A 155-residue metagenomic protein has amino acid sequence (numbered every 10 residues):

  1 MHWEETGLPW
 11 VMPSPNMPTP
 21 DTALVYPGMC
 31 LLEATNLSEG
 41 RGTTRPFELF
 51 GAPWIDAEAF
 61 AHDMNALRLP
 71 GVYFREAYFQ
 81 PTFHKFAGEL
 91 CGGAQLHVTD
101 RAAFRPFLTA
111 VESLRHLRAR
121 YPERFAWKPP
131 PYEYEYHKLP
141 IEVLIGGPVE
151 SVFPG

Functional and structural regions predicted by a protein language model:
M1-M29: Conserved anion/nucleotide-ligand pocket segment
A23-E33, R75-T82: A general structural motif
L32-S38, K138-E142: Noncatalytic linker/hinge segments flanking ATPase motor cores
A34-R41, F83-E89: Short, flexible, solvent-exposed loop/turn segments with mixed acidic/basic and small polar residues
G51-G155: Conserved functional hotspot residues or short segments at active or partner-binding sites across diverse domains
